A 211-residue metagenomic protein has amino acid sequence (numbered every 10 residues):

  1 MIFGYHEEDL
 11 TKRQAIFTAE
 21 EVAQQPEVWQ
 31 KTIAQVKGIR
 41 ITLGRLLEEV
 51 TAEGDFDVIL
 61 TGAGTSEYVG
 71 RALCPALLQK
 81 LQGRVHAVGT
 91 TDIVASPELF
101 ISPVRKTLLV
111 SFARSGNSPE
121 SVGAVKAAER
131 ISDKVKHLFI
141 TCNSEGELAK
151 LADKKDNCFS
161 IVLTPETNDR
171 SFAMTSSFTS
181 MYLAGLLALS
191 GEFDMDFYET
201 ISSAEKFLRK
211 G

Functional and structural regions predicted by a protein language model:
M1-E53, E166-S202, L208: Cofactor-/ligand-binding subdomain signature composed of acidic, glycine-rich, tryptophan-containing flexible loops
R40-L47, I93-F100, G211: Structural motif
A52-I201: Glycine-rich phosphate-binding loops that contact phosphosugars or nucleotide phosphates
V110, L208-G211: Charged/polar, low-hydrophobicity segments characteristic of intrinsically disordered regions and flexible loops
